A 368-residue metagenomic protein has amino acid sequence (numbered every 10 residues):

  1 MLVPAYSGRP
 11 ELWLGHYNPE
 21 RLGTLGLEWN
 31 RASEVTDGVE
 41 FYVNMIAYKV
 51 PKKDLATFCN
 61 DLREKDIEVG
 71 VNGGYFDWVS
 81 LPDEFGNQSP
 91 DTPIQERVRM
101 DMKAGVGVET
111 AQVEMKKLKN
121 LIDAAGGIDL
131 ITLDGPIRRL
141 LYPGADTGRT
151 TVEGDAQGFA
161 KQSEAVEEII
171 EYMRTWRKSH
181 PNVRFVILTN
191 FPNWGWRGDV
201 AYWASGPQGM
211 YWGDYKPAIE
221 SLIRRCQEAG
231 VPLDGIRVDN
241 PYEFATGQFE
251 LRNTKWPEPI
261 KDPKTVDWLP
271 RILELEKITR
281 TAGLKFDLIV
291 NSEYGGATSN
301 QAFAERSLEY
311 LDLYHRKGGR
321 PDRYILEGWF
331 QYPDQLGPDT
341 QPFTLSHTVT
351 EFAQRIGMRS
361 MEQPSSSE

Functional and structural regions predicted by a protein language model:
M1-P51, Y75-D77, R97: Boundary/entry segment of secreted carbohydrate-active catalytic domains
P4-G15, T36-E40, D66-N72, I128-T132 (+4 more regions): Structural preference for beta-strand elements that scaffold enzyme active sites
L12-P19, D129, D234-G247, L284-S365: Substrate-binding cleft of secreted/luminal carbohydrate-active enzymes
L25-V35, K52-G70, L118-G127, Y172-P181 (+3 more regions): Acidic (Asp/Glu)-rich catalytic clusters
D37, F41, G126-D129, L133-P143 (+4 more regions): Aromatic- and acid-rich polysaccharide-binding/catalytic face of secreted or lumenal carbohydrate-active enzymes
P51, A56-N60, G70-N72, S163-P181 (+2 more regions): Glycoside hydrolase catalytic-domain groove-lining segments
N60-F185, T189-F191, T298-Q301, E305-L308: Substrate-binding cleft of extracellular glycoside hydrolase catalytic domains
V71-D83, R184-S205, F244, I278-S307 (+1 more regions): Active-site clefts of carbohydrate-active enzymes
